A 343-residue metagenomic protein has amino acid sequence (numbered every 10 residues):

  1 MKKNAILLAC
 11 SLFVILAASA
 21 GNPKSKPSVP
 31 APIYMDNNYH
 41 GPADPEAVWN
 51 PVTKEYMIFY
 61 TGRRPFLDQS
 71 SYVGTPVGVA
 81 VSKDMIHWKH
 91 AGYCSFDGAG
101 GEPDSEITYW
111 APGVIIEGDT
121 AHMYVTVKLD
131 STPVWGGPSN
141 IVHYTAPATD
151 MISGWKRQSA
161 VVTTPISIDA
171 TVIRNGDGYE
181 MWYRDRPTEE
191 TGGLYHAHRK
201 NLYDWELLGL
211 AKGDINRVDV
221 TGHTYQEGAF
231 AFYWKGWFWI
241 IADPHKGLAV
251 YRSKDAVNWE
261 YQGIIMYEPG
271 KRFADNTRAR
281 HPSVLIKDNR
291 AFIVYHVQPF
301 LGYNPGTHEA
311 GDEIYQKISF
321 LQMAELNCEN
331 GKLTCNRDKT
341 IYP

Functional and structural regions predicted by a protein language model:
M1-A5: Positively charged n-region of N-terminal signal peptides that target proteins for export
I6-L7, T188: General helical structural elements
L7-L8, Y93: Intrinsically disordered, low-complexity segments enriched in polar/charged small residues
L8-I15: Bacterial N-terminal signal peptides
A20-P343: Carbohydrate-active catalytic/glycan-binding domains of CAZyme proteins, especially the secreted or lumenal ectodomains
